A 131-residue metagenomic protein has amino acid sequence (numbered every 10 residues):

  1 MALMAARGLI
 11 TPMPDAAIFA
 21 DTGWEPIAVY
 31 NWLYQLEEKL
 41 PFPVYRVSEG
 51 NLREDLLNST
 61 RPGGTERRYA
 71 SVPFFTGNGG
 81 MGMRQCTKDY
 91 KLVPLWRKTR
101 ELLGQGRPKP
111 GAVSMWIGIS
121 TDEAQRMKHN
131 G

Functional and structural regions predicted by a protein language model:
M1-G131: ATP-dependent adenylation/nucleotidyltransferase module used to activate substrates
